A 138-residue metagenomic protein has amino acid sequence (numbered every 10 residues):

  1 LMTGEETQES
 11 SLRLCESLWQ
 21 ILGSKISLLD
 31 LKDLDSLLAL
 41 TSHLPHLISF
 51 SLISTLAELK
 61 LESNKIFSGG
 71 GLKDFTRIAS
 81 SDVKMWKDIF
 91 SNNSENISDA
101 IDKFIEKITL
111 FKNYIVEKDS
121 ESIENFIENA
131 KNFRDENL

Functional and structural regions predicted by a protein language model:
L1-R77: Internal alpha-helical scaffold of NAD(P)-dependent oxidoreductase catalytic cores
S42-L47, T55, N93-N96, I115 (+1 more regions): Generic alpha-helical propensity signal that fires on short helical segments and nearby coil/disordered stretches
S63-A130: Interdomain hinge/lid region at the active-site interface of Rossmann-like NAD(P)-dependent oxidoreductases
D135-L138: Long, positively charged, glycine-interspersed low-complexity recognition regions
